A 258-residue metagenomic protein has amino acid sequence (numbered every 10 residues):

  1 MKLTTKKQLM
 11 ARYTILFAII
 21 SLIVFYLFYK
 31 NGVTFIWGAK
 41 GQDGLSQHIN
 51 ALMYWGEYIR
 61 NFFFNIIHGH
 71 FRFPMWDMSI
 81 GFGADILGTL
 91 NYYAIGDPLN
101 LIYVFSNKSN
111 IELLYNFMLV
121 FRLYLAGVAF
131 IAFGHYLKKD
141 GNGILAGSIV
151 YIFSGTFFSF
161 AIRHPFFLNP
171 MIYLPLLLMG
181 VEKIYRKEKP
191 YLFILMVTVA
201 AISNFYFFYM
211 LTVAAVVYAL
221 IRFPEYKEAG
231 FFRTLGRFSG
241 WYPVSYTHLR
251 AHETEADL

Functional and structural regions predicted by a protein language model:
M1-N31, R237-Y242: Start-transfer (signal-anchor) and selected internal transmembrane alpha helices of multi-pass inner/ER membrane
L22-G127, I149, F153-M171: Membrane-interface coil-to-helix junctions
L123, F166-L178, M210-Y218: Hydrophobic core segments of transmembrane alpha-helices in multi-pass, intramembrane catalytic enzymes
F130-F153: Transmembrane-helix signature of polytopic, membrane-embedded enzymes that assemble or transfer cell-envelope glycans
L177-L192: Membrane-interface transmembrane helices that cradle and orient dolichyl/undecaprenyl
Y191-F205: Membrane-interface alpha helices of multi-pass inner-membrane proteins
L211-P243: Perimembrane helix-loop-helix junctions
T247-T254: Conserved small/polar residues in nucleotide/adenosyl-binding loops
